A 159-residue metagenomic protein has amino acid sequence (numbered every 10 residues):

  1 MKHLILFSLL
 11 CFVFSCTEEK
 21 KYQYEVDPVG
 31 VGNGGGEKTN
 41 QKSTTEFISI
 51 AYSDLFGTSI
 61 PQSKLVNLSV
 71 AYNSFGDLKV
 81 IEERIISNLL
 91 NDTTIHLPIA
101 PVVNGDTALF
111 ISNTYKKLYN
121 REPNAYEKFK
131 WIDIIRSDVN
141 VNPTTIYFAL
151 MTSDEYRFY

Functional and structural regions predicted by a protein language model:
M1-L4: Positively charged n-region of N-terminal signal peptides that target proteins for export
F12-S15: C-terminal motif of bacterial Sec signal peptides marking the signal peptidase cleavage site
T17-Y159: Substrate/cofactor-recognition hotspot
